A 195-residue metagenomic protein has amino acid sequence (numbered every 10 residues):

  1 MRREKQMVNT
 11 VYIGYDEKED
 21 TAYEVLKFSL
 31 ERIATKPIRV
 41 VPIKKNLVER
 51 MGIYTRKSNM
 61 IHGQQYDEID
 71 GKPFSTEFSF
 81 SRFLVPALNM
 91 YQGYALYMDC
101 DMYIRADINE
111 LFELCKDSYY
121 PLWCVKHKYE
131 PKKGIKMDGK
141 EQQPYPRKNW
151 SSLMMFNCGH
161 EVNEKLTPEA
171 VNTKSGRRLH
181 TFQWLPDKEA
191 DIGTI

Functional and structural regions predicted by a protein language model:
R2-I195: Glycosyltransferase catalytic domains, chiefly GT-A lineage
